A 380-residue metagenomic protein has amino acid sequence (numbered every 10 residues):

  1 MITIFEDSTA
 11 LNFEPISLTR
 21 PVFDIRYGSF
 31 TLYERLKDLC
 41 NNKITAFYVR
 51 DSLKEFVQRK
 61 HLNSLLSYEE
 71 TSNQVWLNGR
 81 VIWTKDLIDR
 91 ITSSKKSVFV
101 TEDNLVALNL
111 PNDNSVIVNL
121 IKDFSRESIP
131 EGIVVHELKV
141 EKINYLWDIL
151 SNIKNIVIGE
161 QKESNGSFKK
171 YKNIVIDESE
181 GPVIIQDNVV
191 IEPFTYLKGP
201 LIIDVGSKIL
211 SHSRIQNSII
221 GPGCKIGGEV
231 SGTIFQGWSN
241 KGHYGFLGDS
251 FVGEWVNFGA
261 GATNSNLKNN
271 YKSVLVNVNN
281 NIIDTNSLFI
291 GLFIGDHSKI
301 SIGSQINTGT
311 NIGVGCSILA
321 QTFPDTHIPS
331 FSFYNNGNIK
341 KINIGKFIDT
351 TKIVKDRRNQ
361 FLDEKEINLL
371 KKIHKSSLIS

Functional and structural regions predicted by a protein language model:
M1-K169, S330-S380: Terminal amphipathic alpha-helical/low-complexity segments used for targeting or macromolecular assembly
I4-S8, I121-S125, S179, Y196-L197 (+3 more regions): Short, flexible segments with low predicted structural confidence
T9-N12, D24, S29, H212 (+1 more regions): Glycine-rich hexapeptide-repeat left-handed beta-helix
L18-P21, K154, G181, V252 (+1 more regions): Short capping/connector residues at structural and topological boundaries
H136-R214: Internal metal/ion-chelating core segments
S164-Y171, I184-Q186, I191, I203-I209 (+7 more regions): All-beta strand scaffolds that present successive hydrophobic residues in beta-strands
V175-D177, E192-P193, L210-S211, I219-G221 (+2 more regions): Active-site-adjacent structural elements in folded domains
